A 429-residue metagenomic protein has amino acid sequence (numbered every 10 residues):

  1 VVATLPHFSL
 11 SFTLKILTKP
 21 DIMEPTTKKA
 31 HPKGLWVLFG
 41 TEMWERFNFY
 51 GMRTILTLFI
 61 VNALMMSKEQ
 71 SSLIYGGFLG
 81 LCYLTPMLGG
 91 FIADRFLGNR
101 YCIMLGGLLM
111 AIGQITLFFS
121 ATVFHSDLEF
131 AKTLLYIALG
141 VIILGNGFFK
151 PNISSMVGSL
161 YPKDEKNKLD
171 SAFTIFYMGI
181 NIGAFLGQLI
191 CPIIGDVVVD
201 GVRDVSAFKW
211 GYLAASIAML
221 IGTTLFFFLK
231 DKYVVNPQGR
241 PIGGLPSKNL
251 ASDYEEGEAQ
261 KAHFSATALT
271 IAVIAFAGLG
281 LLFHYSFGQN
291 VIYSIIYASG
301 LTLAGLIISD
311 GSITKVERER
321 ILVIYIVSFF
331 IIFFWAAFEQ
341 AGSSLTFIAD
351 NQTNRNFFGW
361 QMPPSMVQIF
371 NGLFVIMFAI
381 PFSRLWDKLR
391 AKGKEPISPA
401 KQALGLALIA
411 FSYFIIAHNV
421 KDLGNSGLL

Functional and structural regions predicted by a protein language model:
I16-K33, K163-D164, G195-T346, D350-N356 (+2 more regions): Intracellular loop-helix junctions on the cytosolic face of multi-pass helical membrane proteins
T54-Q70, S343-P364: Short amphipathic helix-loop junctions that connect adjacent transmembrane helices in Major Facilitator Superfamily/SLC
G76-A93, I369-F382: Central cavity-lining transmembrane alpha-helices of secondary-active solute carriers, predominantly the Major
C82, D170-L189, A218-M219, N371: Glycine-rich segments within core transmembrane alpha-helices of 12-TM secondary carriers
M87-L109, I115: Conserved MFS/SLC helix-loop-helix module at the cytosolic interface between two early adjacent transmembrane helices
M87-L88, I182-V197: A gly/Pro-rich, aromatic-decorated transmembrane alpha-helix motif that marks the paired, flexible gating helices
L108-E129, A407-G424: C-terminal ends and interior cores of transmembrane alpha-helices in multi-pass membrane transporters/permeases
L128-F149, G424-L429: Hydrophobic core of transmembrane alpha-helices in multi-pass small-molecule transporters, especially MFS/SLC-type
